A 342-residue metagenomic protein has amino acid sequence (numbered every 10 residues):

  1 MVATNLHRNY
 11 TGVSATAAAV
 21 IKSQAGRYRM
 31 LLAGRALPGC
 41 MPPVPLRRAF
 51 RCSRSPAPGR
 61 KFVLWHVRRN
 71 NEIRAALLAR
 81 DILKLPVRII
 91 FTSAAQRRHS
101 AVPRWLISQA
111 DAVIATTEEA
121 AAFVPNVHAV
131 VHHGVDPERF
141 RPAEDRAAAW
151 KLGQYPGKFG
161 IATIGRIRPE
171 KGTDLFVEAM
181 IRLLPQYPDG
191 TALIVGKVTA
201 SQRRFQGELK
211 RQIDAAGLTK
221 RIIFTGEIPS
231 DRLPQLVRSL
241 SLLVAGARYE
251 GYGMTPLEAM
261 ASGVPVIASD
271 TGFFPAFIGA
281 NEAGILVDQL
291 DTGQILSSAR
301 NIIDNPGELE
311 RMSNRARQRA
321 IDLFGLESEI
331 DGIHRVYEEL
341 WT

Functional and structural regions predicted by a protein language model:
I82, Q206-E227: Nucleotide-activated donor-binding/catalytic signature segment of Leloir-type glycosyltransferases, i.e., the conserved
R141-Q154, L209: A short helix/loop element that forms part of the nucleotide-sugar donor recognition site in Leloir-type
Q154-K171, V177-I181, L193: Conserved donor-binding/catalytic core segment of Leloir-type glycosyltransferases
E227-I228, Q235-L240: Short alpha-helical donor nucleotide-sugar binding micro-motif in glycosyltransferases
R248: Aromatic "clamp/platform" in nucleotide-sugar-dependent glycosyltransferases that forms part of the donor/acceptor
P265-S269: Short hydrophobic beta-strand element within catalytic cores of glycosyltransferases and related nucleotide-activated
A280-N281, I285-G293, N301-G307: Conserved acidic donor-binding segment of nucleotide-sugar-dependent glycosyltransferases
N301, E308-L323, E329: A short, well-ordered alpha-helix in the C-terminal region of glycosyltransferases
